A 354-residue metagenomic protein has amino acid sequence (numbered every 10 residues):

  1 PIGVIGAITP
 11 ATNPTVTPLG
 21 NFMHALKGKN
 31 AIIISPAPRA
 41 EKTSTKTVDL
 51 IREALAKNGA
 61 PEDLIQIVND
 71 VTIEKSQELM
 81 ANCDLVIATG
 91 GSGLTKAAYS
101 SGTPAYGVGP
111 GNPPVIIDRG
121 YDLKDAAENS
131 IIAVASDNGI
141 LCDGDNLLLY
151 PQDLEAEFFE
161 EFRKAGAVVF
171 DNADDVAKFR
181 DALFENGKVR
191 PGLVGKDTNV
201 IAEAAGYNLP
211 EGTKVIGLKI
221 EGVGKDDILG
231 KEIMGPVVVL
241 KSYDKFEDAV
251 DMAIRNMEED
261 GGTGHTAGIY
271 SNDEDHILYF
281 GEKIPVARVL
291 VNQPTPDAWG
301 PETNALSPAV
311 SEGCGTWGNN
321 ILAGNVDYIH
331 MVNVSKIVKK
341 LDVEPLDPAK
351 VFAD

Functional and structural regions predicted by a protein language model:
P1-E128: Rossmann-like NAD(P) dinucleotide-binding subdomain of oxidoreductase/dehydrogenase enzymes
L19-G20, H24-G28, K46, T95-G224 (+1 more regions): ALDH superfamily catalytic-core signature
S35-P36, N112-I117, D143-N146, G235 (+1 more regions): Short beta-alpha connecting loops at secondary-structure transitions that line or flank enzyme active sites
A37, Q152, N292-T295: Short secondary-structure boundary segments
E41, T45, I73, S92 (+9 more regions): Electropositive phosphate-/nucleotide-binding environments in soluble metabolic enzymes
M80, G109-P110, I140-G144, K231-P236 (+1 more regions): Short glycine-enriched loop/turn motifs at secondary-structure junctions
M80-C83, D122, A182-P191, K231 (+1 more regions): Short, surface-exposed amphipathic charged segments that create phosphate/polyanion-binding patches used for binding
Y207-D354: Conserved C-terminal structural/oligomerization subdomain of aldehyde/semialdehyde dehydrogenase
